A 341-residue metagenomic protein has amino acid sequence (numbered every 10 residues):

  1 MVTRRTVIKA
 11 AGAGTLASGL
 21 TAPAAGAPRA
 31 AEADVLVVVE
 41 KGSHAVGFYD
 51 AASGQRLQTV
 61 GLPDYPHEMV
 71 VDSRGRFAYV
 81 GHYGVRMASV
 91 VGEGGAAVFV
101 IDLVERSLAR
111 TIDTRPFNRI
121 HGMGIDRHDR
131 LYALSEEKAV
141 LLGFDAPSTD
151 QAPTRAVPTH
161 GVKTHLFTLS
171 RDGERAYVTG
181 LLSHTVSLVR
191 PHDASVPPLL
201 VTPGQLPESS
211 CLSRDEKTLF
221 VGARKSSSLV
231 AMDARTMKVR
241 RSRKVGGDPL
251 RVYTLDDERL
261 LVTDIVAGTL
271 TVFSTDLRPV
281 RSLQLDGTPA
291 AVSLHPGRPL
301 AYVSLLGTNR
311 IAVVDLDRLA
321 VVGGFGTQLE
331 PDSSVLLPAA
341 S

Functional and structural regions predicted by a protein language model:
V2-T3, I8-S341: Predominantly soluble domains enriched in secretory-pathway, periplasmic, or organellar proteins
